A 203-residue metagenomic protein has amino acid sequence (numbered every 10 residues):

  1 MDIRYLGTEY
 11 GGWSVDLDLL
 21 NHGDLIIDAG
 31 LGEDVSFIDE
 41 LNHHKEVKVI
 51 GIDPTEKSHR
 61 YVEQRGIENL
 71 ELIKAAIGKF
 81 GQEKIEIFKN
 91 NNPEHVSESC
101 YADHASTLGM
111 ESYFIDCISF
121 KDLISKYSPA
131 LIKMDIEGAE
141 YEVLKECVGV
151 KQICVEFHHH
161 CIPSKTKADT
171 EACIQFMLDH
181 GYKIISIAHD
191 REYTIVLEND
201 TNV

Functional and structural regions predicted by a protein language model:
M1-V203: Phosphate/nucleotide-binding beta-alpha loop and adjacent structural elements of enzyme active sites
